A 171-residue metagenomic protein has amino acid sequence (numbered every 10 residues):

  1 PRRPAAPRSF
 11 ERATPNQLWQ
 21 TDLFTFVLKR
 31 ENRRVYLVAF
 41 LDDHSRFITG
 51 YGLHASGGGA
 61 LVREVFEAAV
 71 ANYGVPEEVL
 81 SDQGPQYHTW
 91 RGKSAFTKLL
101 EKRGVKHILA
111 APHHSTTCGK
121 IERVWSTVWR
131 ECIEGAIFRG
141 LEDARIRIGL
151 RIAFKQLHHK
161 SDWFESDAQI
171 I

Functional and structural regions predicted by a protein language model:
P1-Q20, F26, P85, S94 (+2 more regions): Basic, flexible linker segments flanking DNA-binding modules in nucleic acid-interacting mobile-element proteins
S9-A13, L28, S115-T116, A136-A144: Conserved, non-catalytic sequence blocks in retroelement Pol enzymes and Pol-derived host proteins
T21-T49, G59: An active-site-proximal beta-strand-loop segment
R33-Y36, Y51-V75, P85: Active-site beta-loop-alpha junctions of metal-dependent nucleic acid enzymes, especially the RNase H-like/DDE
R46, V79-S81: Buried hydrophobic side chains on well-structured beta-strands
R46-Y51, I108-A110: Short small-residue beta-strand/loop micro-motif enriched in glycine and branched aliphatics
S81-Q83, Y87-L100, H107-R130, L141-G149: RNase H-like two-metal-ion nuclease catalytic core shared by retroviral integrases and related mobile-element nucleases
T127-I171: C-terminal domain-tail junction helix/linker
